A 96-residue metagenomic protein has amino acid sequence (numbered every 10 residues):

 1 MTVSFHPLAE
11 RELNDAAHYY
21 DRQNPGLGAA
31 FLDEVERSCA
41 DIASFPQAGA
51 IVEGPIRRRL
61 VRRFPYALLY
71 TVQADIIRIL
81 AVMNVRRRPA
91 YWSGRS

Functional and structural regions predicted by a protein language model:
M1-L32, G94: Arg/Lys-rich, positively charged N-terminal/basic patches that mediate binding to nucleic acids
A9, V35, Y70: GIY-YIG nuclease signature motif recognition
R22-N24, P46-E53, R86-A90: Short, charge-rich, low-complexity interaction segments located in flexible loops at or near secondary-structure
A29, A67, T71-S96: Enriched for short, Lys/Arg-rich terminal
C39-A43: Short proline/glycine- and basic residue-enriched helix-capping loop/turn segments at helix->loop/beta transitions
Q47-I77: Basic/aromatic recognition patch in beta-strand/loop cores that engages polyanionic ligands
